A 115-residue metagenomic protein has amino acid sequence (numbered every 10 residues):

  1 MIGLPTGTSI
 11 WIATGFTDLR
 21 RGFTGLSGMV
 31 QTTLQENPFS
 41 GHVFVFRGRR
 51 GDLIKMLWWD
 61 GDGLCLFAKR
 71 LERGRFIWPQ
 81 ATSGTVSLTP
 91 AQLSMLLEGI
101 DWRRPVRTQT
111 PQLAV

Functional and structural regions predicted by a protein language model:
M1-V115: Polybasic/polar functional segments that serve as interface/processing modules
